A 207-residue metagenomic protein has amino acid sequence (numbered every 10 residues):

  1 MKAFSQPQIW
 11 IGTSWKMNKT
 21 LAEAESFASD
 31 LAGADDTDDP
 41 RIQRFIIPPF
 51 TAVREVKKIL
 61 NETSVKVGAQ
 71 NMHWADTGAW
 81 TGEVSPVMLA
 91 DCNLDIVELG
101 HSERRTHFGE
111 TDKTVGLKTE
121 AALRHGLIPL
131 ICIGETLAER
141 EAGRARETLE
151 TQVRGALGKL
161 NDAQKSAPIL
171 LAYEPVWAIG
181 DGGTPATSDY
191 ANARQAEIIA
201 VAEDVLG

Functional and structural regions predicted by a protein language model:
M1-G207: Active-site loop-to-helix "anion-binding N-cap" substructures in soluble metabolic enzymes
